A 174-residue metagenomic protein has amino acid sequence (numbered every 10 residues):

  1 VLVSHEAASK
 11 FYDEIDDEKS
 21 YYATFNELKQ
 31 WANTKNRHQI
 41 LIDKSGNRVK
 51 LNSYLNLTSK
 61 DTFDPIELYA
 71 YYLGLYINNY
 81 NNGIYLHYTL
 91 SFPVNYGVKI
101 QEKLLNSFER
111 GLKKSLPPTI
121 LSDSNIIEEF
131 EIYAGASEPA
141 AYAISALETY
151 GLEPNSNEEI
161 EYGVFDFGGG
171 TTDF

Functional and structural regions predicted by a protein language model:
V1, E6, L28-N33, L147-F174: Gly/Thr-rich phosphate-binding beta-strand-loop-beta motif of the actin/hexokinase/Hsp70
V1-G46: Early-domain small/polar-rich strand-loop-helix modules and first-structured segments of the mature chain
D13-D17, N26, D43, D61-D64 (+3 more regions): Acidic-enriched, low-complexity/disordered segments with a strong bias for Aspartate over Glutamate
F25-I40, E67-L73, E102, D166 (+1 more regions): Phosphate-binding glycine-rich loops and adjacent basic patches that engage nucleotide phosphates, nucleic-acid
G46-Y162: Nucleotide/phosphate-binding catalytic cleft detector across ATP-hydrolyzing and phosphate-transferring enzymes
